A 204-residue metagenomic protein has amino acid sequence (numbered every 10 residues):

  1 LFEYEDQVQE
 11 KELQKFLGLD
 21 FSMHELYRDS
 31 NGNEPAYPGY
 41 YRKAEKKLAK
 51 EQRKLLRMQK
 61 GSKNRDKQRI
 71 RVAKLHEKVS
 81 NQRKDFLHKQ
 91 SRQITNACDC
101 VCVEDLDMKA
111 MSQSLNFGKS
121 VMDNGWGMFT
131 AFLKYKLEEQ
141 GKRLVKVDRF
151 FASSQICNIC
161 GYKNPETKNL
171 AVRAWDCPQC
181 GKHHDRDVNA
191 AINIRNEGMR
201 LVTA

Functional and structural regions predicted by a protein language model:
L1-A204: Positively charged, helix-rich recognition surfaces that bind polyanionic ligands
